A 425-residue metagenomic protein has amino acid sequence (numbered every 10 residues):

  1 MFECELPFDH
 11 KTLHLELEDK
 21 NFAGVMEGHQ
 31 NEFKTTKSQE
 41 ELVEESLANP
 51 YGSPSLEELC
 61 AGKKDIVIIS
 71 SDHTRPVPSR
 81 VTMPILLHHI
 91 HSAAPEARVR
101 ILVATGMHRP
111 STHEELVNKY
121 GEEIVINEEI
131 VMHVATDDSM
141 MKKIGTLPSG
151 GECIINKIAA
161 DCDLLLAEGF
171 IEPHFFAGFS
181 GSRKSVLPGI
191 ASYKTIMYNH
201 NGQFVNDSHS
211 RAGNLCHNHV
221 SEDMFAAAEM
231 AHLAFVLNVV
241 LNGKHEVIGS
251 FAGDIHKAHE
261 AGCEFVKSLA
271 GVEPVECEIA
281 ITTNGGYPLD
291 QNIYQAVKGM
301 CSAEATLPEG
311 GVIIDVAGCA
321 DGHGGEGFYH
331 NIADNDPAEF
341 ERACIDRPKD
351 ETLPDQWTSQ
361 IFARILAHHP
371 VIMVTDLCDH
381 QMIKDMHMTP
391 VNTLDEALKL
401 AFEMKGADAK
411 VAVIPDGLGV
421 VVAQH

Functional and structural regions predicted by a protein language model:
M1-S46: N-terminal amphipathic/basic leader segments beginning at the initiator methionine
Y51-V67, H91-A97, G271-I279, L307-P308 (+1 more regions): Glycine-rich phosphate/diphosphate-binding loops that line cofactor/substrate pockets in enzymes
D65-P76, R100-G106, I281-T283: Short glycine-rich or small-residue beta-strand-to-loop segments that form or flank ligand, phosphate, metal/Fe-S
R75-E96, I101, A296-T306: Histidine-anchored nucleotide/phosphate-binding helix
H91, A296-V297, C301-H425: C-terminal non-catalytic interaction/assembly regions of soluble proteins
S111-F179: An acidic, phosphate/nucleotide-engaging active-site surface
L147-G150, K157-A160, L164-L237, G243 (+1 more regions): Conserved phosphate- and dinucleotide-binding cores of soluble alpha/beta proteins, encompassing both enzyme active
S210-Y287: Membrane-embedded hairpin module used as a gating/binding unit in multi-pass transport and secretion proteins
